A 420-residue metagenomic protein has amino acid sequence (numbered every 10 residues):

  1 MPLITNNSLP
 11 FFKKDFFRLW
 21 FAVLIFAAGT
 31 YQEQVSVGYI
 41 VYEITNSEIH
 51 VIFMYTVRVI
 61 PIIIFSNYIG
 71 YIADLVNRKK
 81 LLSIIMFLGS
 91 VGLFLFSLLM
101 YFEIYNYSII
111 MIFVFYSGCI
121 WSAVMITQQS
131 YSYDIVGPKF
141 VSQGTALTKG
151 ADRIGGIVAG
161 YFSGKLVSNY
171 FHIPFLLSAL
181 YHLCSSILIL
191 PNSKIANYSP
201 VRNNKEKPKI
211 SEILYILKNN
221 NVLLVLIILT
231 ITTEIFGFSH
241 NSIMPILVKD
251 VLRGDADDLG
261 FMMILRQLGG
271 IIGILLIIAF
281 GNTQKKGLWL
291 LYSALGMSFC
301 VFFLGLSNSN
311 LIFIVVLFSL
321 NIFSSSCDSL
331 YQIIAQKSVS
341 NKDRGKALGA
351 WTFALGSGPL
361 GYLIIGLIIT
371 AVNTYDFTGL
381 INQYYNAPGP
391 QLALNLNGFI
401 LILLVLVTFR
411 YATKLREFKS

Functional and structural regions predicted by a protein language model:
P2-P61, Y215, N219-R266: Helix-loop boundary and gating motifs at the non-cytosolic
R18-L19, Y105-F113, V225-L226, L311-L317: Short hydrophobic/alpha-helical segments at membrane-entry points of transmembrane helices in Major Facilitator
F26, R58, T148-D152, R266 (+1 more regions): Structural signature of transmembrane alpha-helices in multi-pass secondary transporters
V37, A123-V136, S326-V339: Intracellular juxtamembrane helix-capping segments at the cytosolic ends of symmetry-related transmembrane helices
I64-Y68, L75, K79-S90, L95 (+3 more regions): C-terminal transmembrane bundle of multi-pass solute transporters/carriers
F102-Y105, T148, D152-I189: Helix-loop-helix hairpin linking two adjacent transmembrane segments in secondary transporters
F113-I154: Cytoplasmic helix-loop-helix junction between adjacent transmembrane helices in 12-TM secondary transporters
S130, D134, F175-N204, T283 (+1 more regions): Helix-loop junctions on the cytosolic side of multi-pass membrane transporters, especially the intracellular loop
